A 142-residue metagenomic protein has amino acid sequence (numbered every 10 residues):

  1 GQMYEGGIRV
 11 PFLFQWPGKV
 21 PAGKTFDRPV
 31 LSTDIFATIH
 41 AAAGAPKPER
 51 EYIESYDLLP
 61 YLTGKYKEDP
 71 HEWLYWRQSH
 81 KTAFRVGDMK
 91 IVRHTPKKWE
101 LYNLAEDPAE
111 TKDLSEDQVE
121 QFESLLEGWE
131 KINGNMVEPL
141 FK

Functional and structural regions predicted by a protein language model:
G1-E5, K19-K24, R28-L104, I132-P139: C-terminal cap/loop subdomain of S1 sulfatases and analogous C-terminal strand-loop tails that border
R9-L13, F36: Structural micro-motif
F12, G18-K19, E110: Short, well-ordered alpha-helical scaffold segment located in the soluble/lumenal catalytic or ligand-binding core
L101-L104, L114, L125: Generic leucine side-chain signal with a strong bias for well-ordered alpha-helical environments
D107: Intrinsically disordered, low-complexity polar regions and short flexible loop motifs
K112-E120: Active-site-proximal N-terminal segment of extracellular/periplasmic enzymes that hydrolyze or transfer
Q121-K142: Charge-dense polyanion-binding interfaces
